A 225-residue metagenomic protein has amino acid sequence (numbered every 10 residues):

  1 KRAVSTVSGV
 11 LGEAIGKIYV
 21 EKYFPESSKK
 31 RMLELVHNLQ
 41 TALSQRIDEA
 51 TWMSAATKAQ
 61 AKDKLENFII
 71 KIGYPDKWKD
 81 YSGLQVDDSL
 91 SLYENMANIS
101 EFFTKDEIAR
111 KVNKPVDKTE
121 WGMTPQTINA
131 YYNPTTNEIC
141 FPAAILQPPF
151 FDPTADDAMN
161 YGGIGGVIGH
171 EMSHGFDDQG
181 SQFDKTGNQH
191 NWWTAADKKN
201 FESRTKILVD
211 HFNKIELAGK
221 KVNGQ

Functional and structural regions predicted by a protein language model:
K1: Catalytic nucleotidyl-transfer cores of nucleotide-processing enzymes
S8-Q225: Intrinsically disordered, low-complexity linker/terminal regions across diverse proteins
